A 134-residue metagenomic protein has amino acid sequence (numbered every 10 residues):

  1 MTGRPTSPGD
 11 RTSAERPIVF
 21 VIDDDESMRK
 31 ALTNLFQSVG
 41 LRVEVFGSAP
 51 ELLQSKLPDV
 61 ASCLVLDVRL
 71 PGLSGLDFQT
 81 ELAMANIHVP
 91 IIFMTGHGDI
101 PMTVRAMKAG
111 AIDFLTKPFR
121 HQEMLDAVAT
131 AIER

Functional and structural regions predicted by a protein language model:
M1-F20, E26, K30-T33, S48: Non-catalytic signal-transmission and effector/linker regions of two-component phosphorelay proteins
G40-E51, S55: Short hydrophobic/Thr-rich beta-strand motif most characteristic of the beta2 strand and flanking loop of CheY-like
G47-S48, S74-D77: Acidic catalytic/metal-coordinating carboxylates
Q54, L76-I87, R105: Short amphipathic alpha-helix used as the core "switch/output" element in two-component signaling
D59-L66, L70: Active-site beta3 strand of CheY-like receiver
D99-P101, F119-V128: C-terminal output helix
